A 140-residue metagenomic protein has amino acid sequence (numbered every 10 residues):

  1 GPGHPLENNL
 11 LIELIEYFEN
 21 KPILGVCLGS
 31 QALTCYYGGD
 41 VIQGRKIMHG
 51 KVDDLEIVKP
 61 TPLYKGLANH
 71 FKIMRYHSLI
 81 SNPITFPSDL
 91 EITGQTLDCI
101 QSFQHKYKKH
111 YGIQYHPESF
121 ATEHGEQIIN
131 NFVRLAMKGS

Functional and structural regions predicted by a protein language model:
G1-G25, Y37: Flexible gly/pro-rich beta->alpha loop and the following alpha-helix that scaffold active-site loops
L10-E13, E91, Q127-N131: Alpha-helical elements of Rossmann-like donor-binding domains used by nucleotide-donor carbohydrate transfer enzymes
Y17, C35-H110, Y115-E123: Pocket-forming structural segment of enzyme catalytic cores
P22-V26, S30-L33, S119: A generic "structured core" feature
F120-S140: Acyltransferase
